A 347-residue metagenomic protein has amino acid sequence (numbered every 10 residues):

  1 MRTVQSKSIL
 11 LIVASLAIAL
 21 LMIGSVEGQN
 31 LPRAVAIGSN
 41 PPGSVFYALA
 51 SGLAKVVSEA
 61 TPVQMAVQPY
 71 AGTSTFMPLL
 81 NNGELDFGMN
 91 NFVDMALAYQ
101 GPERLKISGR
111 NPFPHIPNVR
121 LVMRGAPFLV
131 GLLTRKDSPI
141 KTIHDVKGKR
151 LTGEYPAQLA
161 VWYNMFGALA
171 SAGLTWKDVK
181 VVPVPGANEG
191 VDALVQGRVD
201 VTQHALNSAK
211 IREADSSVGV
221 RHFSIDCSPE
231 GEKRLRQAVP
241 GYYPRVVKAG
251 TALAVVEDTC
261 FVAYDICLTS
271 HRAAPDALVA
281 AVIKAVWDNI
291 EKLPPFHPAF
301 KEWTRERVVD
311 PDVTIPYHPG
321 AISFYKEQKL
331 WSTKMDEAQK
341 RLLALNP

Functional and structural regions predicted by a protein language model:
R2-V13: Bacterial N-terminal signal peptides that target proteins for export
I12-M22: Bacterial N-terminal signal peptides
M22-G28: Sec/Tat signal peptide C-region and signal peptidase I cleavage site
P32-A66, F128-Q196, P311-G320, F324: Bilobed "Venus flytrap"/periplasmic-binding protein-like clamshell domains and structurally analogous long
N81-V122: N-terminal segment of the mature folded domain
F92-D94, G101-E103, I107-N111, S138 (+3 more regions): Pocket-lining segment of extracytoplasmic ligand-binding domains
K147-G167, G241-W303, R307-V309: Ligand-binding clefts/hinges and TM-proximal coupling segments of bilobed small-molecule sensing domains
L206, K210-C227, R234-R236, A277-A281 (+1 more regions): An extracytoplasmic/periplasmic, membrane-proximal ligand-sensing/linker region
